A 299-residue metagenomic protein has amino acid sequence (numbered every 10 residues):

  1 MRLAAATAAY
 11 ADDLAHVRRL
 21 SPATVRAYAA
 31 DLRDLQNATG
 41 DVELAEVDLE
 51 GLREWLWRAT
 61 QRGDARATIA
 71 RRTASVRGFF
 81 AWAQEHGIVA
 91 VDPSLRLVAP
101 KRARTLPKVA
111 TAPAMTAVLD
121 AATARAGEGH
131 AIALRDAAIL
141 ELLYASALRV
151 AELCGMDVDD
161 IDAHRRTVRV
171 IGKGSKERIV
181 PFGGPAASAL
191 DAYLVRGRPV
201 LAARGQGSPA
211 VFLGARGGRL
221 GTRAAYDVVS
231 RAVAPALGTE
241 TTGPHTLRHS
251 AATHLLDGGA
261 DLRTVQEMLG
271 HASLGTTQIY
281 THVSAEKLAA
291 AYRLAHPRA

Functional and structural regions predicted by a protein language model:
M1-A299: Conserved catalytic core of the tyrosine transesterase superfamily
